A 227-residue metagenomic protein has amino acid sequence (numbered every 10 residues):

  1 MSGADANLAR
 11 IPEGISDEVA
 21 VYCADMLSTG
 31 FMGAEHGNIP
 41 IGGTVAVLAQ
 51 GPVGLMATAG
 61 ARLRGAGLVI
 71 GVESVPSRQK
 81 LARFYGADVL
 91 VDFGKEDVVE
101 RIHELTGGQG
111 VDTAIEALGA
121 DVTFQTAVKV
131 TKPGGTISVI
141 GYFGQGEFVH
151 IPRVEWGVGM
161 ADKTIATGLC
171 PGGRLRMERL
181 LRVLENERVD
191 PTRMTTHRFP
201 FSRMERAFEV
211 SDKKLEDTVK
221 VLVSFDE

Functional and structural regions predicted by a protein language model:
M1-G3: A structural motif shared across PLP-dependent enzymes of the aminotransferase-like
N7-E96, E100: Mid-domain Rossmann-like dinucleotide-binding core that forms the NAD(H)/NADP(H) cofactor-binding site
V19, A46-Q50, G71-V72, V91 (+4 more regions): Glycine- and other small-residue-rich loops at beta-strand/loop junctions that grip anionic moieties
D25, E73-S74, F93-D97, L118-G119 (+2 more regions): Short beta->alpha linker loops
H36-G42, L63-R64, P76, K80-T164 (+3 more regions): Glycine-rich cofactor phosphate-binding loops and adjacent beta1-alpha1 units of small-molecule cofactor enzyme domains
A66-G67, G110-D112, R188-R193: A local structural motif
Q125-K129, G173-E227: C-terminal hydrophobic helical "lid"/dimerization subdomain of Rossmann-like NAD(P)H-dependent oxidoreductases
T136, I151-R193: Rossmann-fold dehydrogenase core element
